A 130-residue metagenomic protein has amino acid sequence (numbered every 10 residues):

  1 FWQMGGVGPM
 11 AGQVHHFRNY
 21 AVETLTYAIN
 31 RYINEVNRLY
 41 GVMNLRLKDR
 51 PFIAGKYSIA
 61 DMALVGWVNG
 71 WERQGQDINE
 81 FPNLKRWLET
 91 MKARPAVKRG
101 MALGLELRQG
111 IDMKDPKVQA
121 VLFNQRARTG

Functional and structural regions predicted by a protein language model:
Q3-G100, T129-G130: GST-like fold's C-terminal all-alpha helical module
L105-G130: Acidic/histidine-enriched, glycine/proline-rich intrinsically disordered or flexible terminal extensions
